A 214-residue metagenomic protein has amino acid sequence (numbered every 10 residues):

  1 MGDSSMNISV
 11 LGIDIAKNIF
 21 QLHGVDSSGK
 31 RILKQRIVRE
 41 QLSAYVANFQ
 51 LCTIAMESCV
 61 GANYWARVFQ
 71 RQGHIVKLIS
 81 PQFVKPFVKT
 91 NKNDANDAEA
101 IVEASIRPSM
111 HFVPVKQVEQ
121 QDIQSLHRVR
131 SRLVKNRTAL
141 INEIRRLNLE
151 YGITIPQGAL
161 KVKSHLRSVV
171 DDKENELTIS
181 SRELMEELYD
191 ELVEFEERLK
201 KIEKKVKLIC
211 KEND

Functional and structural regions predicted by a protein language model:
M1-D214: A detector of single, family-specific signature residues that are central to catalytic or substrate-handling motifs
